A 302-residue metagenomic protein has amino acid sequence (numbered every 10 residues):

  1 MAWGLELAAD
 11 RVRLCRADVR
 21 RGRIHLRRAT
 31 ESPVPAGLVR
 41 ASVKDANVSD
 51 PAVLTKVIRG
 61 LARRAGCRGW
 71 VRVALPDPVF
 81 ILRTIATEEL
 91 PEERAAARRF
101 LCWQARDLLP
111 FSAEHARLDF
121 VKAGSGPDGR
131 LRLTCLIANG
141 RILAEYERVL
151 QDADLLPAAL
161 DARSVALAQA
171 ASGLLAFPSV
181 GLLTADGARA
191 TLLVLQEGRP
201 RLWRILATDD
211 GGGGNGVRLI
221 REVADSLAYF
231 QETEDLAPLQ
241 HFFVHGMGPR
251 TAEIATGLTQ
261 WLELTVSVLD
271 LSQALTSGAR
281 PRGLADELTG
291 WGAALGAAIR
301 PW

Functional and structural regions predicted by a protein language model:
M1-W302: Hydrophobic/aromatic-enriched cytosolic interaction surfaces used to assemble or bind macromolecules
